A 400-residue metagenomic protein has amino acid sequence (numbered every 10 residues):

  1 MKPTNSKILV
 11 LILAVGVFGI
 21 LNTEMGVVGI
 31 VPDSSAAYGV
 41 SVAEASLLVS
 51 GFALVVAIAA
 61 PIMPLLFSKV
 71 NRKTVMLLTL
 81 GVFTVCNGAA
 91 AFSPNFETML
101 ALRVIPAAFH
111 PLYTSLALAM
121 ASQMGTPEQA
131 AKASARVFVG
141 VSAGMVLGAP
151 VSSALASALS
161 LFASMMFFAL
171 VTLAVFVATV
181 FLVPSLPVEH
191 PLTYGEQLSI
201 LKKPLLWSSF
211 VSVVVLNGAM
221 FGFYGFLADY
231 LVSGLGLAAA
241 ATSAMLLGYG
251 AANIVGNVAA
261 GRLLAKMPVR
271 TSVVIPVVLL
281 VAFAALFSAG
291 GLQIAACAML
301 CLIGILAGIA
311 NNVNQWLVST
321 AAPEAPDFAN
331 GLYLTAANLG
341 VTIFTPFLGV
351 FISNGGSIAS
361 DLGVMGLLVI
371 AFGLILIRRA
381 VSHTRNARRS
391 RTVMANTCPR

Functional and structural regions predicted by a protein language model:
G39, N71, F92-T98, G236 (+1 more regions): Helix-breaking motifs and short loop linkers at transmembrane-helix boundaries and internal kinks in secondary membrane
I58-P94: Conserved MFS/SLC helix-loop-helix module at the cytosolic interface between two early adjacent transmembrane helices
A59-N71, G256-P268, I352-S353: Helix-to-loop junctions at the C-terminal end of transmembrane segments in multipass secondary transporters
C86, E97-P106, I294-L302: Paired small-residue
T98, P127-V183, F226, Y230: Helix-loop-helix hairpin linking two adjacent transmembrane segments in secondary transporters
L102-G140: Cytoplasmic helix-loop-helix junction between adjacent transmembrane helices in 12-TM secondary transporters
R270-N314: C-terminal transmembrane helical hairpin of 12-TM major facilitator-type secondary transporters
A321-S357: A late C-terminal transmembrane helix in Major Facilitator Superfamily
